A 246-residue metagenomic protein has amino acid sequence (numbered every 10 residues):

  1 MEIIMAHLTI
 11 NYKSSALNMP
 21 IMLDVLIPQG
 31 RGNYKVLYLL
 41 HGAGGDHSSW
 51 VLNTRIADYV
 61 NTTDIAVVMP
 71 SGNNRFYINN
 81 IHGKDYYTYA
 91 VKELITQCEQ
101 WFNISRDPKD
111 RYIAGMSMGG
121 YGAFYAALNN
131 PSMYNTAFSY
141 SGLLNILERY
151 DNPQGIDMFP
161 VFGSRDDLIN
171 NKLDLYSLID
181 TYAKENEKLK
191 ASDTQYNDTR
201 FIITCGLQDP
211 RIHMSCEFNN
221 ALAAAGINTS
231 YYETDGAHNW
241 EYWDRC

Functional and structural regions predicted by a protein language model:
E2-C246: Non-catalytic cap/lid and distal C-terminal segments of serine-dependent acyl enzymes
